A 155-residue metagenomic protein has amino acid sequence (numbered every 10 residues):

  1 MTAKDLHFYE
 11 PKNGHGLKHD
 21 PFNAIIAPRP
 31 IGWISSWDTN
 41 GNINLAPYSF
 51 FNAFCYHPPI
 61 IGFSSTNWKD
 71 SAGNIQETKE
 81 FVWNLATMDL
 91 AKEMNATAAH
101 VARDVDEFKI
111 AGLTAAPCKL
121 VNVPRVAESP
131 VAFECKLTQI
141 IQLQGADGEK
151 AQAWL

Functional and structural regions predicted by a protein language model:
M1-N44, N52-L155: Active-site-proximal mixed secondary-structure blocks
Y48: Polyanion/phosphate-binding surface patch
